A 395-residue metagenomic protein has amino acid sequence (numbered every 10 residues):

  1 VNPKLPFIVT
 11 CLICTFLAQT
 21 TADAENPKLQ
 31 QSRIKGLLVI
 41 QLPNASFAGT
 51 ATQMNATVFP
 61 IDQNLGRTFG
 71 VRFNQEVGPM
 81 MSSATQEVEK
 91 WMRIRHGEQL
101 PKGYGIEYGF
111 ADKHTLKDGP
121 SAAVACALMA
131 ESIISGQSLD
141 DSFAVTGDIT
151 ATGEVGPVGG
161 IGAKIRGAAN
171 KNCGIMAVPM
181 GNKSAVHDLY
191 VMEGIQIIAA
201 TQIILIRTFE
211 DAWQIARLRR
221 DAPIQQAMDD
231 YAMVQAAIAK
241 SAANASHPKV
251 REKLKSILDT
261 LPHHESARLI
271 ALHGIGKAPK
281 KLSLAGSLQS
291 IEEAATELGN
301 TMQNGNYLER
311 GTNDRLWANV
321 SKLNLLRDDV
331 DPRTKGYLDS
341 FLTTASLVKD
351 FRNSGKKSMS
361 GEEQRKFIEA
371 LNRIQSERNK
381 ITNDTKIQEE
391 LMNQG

Functional and structural regions predicted by a protein language model:
V1-V9: Bacterial N-terminal signal peptides that target proteins for export
I8-F16: Bacterial N-terminal signal peptides
A18, A22-A24: Boundary at the C-terminal end of the N-terminal hydrophobic targeting segment
A24-G395: Peripheral, non-AAA+ core regions of ATP-driven protein-machinery
